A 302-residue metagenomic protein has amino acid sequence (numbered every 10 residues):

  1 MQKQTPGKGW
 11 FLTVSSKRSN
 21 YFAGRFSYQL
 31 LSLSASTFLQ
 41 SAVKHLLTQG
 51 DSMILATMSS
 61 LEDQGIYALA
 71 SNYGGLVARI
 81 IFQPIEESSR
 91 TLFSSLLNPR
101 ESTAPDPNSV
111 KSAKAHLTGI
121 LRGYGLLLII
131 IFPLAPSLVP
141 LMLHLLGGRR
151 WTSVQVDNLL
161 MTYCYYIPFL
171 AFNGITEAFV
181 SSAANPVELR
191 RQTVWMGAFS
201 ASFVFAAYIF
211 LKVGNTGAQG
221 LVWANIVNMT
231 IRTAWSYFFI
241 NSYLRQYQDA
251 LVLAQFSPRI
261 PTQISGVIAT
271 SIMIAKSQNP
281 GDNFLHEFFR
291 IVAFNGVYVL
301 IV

Functional and structural regions predicted by a protein language model:
M1, K44, N158-L211, A218-L244: Short runs within selected transmembrane alpha-helices of multi-pass transporters and secretion channels
Q2-Q40, K114, T118-G123, T152-N158 (+5 more regions): N-terminal membrane topogenesis motif
Q2-S95, T162, Y166, L170 (+2 more regions): Transmembrane helical elements of multi-pass membrane transporters/channels
L31, S89-L92, A104-L126, I130 (+2 more regions): Interfacial transmembrane-helix starts/ends
K44, W195-F203, L253-V302: Transmembrane alpha-helical segments of multi-pass transport proteins
M53, T57, I80, F132-S137 (+3 more regions): Membrane-embedded alpha-helical segments of multi-pass transporters/permeases
A70, G74-L121, E177-S182: Helix-loop junctions and terminal segments of transmembrane helices in multi-pass membrane transport/translocation
A115-T118, I131-L170, A183-P186, N215 (+1 more regions): Interfacial segments at transmembrane-helix termini and the short loops linking adjacent helices
